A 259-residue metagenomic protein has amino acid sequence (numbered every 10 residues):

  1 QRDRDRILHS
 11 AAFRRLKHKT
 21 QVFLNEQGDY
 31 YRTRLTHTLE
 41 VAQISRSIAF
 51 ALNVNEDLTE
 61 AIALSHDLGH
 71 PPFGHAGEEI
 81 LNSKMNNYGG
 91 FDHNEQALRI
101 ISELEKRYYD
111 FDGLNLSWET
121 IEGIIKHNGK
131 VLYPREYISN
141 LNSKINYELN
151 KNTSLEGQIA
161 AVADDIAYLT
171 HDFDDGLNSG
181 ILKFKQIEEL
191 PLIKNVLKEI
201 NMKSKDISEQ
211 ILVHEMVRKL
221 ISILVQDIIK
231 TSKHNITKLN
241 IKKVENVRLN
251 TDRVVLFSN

Functional and structural regions predicted by a protein language model:
Q1-T38, A42-I48, N94-E95, I100-N259: Histidine-centered, transition-metal-coordinating active-site segments
Y30, R46-L58, N87: Short pre-active-site segment immediately N-terminal to the catalytic Zn-binding motif
Y30-H37, G69-H70, N86-G90: Short secondary-structure transition/capping motifs
L35-E40, A61, E78-L81: Active/ligand-binding-proximal structured segments within catalytic/core domains that scaffold catalytic residues
L52, E56-E78, A97, D164: His-Asp-centered metal-binding catalytic motifs of divalent-metal-dependent phosphohydrolases/nucleases
E79-N87, K144-L149: Short helix/strand-bridging catalytic loops that position acidic/His residues to coordinate divalent metals and engage
